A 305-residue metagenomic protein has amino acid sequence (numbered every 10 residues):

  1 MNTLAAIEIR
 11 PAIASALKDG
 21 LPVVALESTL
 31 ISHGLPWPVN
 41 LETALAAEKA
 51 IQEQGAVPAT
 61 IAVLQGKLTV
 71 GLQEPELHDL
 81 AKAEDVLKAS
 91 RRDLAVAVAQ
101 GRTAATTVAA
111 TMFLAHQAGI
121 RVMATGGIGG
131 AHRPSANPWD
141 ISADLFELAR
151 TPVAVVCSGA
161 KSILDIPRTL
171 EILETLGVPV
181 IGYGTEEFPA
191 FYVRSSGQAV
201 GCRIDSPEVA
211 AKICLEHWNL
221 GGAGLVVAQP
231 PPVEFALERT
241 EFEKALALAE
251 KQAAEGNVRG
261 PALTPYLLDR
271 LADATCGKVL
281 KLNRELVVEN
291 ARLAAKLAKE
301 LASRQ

Functional and structural regions predicted by a protein language model:
M1-G20: N- or domain-start disorder-to-order transition segments that initiate the globular core
S15-K18, V23-V24, E53, F113-Q117 (+6 more regions): Solvent-exposed alpha-helices and their adjacent loops that cap or buttress functional pockets in soluble metabolic
V24-L26, A59-V63, A104, V122-G127 (+5 more regions): General beta-strand structural signal in soluble alpha/beta enzymes
S28, H33-L35, L41-V96, N219-V233: Glycine-rich nucleotide/cofactor/substrate-binding loop typically near the N-terminus or early in the first domain
P38-A44, E76-A81, G130-A149, I172: A glycine- and small-aliphatic-rich helix-loop capping segment at beta-alpha/alpha-beta transitions that lines
A105-T107, A136-A149, V153-E174, S206-K212: Active-site glycine-rich loop that binds ribose-phosphate moieties when present
Y192-W218: Anionic-ligand binding region
G221-E289: A C-terminal functional module that forms or caps the active site or interfaces directly with catalytic machinery
